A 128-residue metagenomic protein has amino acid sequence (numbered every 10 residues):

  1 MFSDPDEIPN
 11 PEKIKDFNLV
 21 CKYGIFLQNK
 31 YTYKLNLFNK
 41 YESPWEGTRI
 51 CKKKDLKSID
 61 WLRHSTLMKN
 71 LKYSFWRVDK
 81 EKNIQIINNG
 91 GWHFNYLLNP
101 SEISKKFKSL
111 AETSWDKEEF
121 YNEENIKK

Functional and structural regions predicted by a protein language model:
E7-Y121: Conserved catalytic core of nucleotide-sugar-dependent glycosyltransferases
Y121-K128: Charged phosphate-binding loop/patch that engages nucleotide di/tri-phosphates or the phosphate backbone of nucleic
